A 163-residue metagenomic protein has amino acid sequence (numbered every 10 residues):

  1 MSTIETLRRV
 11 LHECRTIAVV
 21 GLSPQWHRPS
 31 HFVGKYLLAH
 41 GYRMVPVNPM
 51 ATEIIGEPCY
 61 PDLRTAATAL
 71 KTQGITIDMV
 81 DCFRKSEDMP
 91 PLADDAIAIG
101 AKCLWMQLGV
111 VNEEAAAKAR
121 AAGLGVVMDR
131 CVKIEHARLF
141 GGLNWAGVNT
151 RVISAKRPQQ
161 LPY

Functional and structural regions predicted by a protein language model:
M1-T3, I54-P90: Glycine-rich, highly charged phosphate/nucleotide-binding loops
Q25-R28, K35-I55: NAD(P)-binding Rossmann-fold cofactor-contacting core
H40-Y42, I99-L104, A122-L124: A short helix->loop->beta-strand "cap" motif at the edges of active sites that frequently abuts
Q73-E113: Mid-chain, well-packed structural core segment of small domains
L108-I134: Rossmann-fold NAD(P)-binding glycine/threonine-rich loop
E135-Y163: A charged, well-structured terminal subsegment
